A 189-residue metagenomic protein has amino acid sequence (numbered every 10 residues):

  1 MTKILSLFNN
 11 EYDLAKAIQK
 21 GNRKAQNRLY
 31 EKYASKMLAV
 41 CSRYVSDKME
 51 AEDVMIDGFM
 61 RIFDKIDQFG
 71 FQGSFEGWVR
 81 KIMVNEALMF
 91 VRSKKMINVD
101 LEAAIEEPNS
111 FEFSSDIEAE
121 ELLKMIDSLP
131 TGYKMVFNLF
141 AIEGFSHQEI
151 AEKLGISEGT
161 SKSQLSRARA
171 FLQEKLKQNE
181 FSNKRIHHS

Functional and structural regions predicted by a protein language model:
M1-F8, A17, E152-G155, R169-S189: C-terminal edge and immediately downstream basic/flexible tail or linker adjoining helix-turn-helix-like DNA-binding
L7-E11, M89, M96-K124, S146: Internal acidic/polar
A15-A39: A short, charge-rich alpha-helical start-of-domain segment used by transcription regulators
Q19-K20, S46, I56-S74, S93-K94: Sigma70-family region 2
A39, D53-M60, G73-N85: Structural recognition of an alpha-helix C-terminal capping motif at a helix-to-coil junction
D67-F71, K81-L101, R167: Arg/Lys-rich amphipathic alpha helix in sigma70-family domain 2
V84, L88, I142, L154-Q178: DNA-recognition helix of helix-turn-helix
V136-F140: A short pre-motif secondary-structure segment
